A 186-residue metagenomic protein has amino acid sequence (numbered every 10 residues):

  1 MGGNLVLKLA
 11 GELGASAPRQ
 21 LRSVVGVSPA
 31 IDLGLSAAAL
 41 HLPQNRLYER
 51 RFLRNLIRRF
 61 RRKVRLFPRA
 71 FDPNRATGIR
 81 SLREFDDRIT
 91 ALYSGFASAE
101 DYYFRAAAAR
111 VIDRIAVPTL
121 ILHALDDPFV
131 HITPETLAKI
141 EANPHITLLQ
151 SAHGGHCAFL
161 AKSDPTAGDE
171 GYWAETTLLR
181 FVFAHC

Functional and structural regions predicted by a protein language model:
M1-L92: Alpha/beta-hydrolase-fold enzymes
P18-R19, I112-A116, K139-N143: Short, conserved loop/helix-junction motifs that constitute active-site signature segments in enzyme catalytic cores
V25-V27, L120-L122, L149: Hydrophobic/aromatic beta-strand patches that form the interior of the parallel beta-sheet core in alpha/beta enzyme
S36-A37, I132-T133, F159-S163: Short conserved micro-motifs at the rims of enzyme active sites and ligand-binding pockets
R88-V111: Active-site nucleophile elbow and catalytic-triad environment of alpha/beta-hydrolase enzymes
I115, I121-H123, D127: Short beta-strand/loop motif that positions the catalytic acidic residue of the alpha/beta-hydrolase fold
L125, F129-T147, S151: Conserved loop-alpha-helix segment in the C-terminal half of the alpha/beta-hydrolase fold that carries the catalytic
A152-C186: Catalytic active-site module of serine/aspartate enzymes centered on a nucleophile-bearing elbow/loop
